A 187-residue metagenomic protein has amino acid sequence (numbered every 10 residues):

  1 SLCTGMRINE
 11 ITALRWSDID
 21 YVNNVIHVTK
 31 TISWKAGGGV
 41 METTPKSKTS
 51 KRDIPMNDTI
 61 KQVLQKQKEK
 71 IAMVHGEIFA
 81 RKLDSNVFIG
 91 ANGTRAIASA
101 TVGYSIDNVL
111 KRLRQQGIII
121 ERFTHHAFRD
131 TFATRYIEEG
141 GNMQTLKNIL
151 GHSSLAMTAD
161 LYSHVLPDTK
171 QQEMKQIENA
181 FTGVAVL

Functional and structural regions predicted by a protein language model:
S1-I32: Short, charged phosphate-coordinating catalytic segments
T4, I54, K70-N86, A91-N148 (+1 more regions): Short, basic (Lys/Arg/His-rich) helix/loop patches that form interaction surfaces in the mid-to-C-terminal regions
D18-V25, G141-L161: Short, polar N-cap/turn motifs at the start of nucleic acid-interacting alpha helices
Y21-K30, G37, K66-F79, Q115: Proline-centered turn/helix-capping motifs that create local helix->coil transitions or kinks
N23, W34-K51, D58-I60, M73 (+3 more regions): C-terminal secondary-structure termini that scaffold catalytic or DNA-interacting sites
I32-W34, T131, L150-Q176: Catalytic-site neighborhood detector that most strongly recognizes the C-terminal catalytic loop/helix of tyrosine
D58, Q62, K66-E69, Y104 (+2 more regions): Generic recognition of well-ordered alpha-helical segments within structured catalytic/regulatory domains
